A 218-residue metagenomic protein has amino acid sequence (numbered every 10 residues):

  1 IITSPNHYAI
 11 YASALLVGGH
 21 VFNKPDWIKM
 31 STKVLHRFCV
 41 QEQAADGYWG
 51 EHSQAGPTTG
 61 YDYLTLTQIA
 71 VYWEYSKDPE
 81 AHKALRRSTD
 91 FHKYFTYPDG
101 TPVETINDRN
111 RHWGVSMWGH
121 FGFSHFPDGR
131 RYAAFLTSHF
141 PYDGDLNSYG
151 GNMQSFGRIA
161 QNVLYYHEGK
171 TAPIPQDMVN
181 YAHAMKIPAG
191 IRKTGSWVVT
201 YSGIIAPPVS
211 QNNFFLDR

Functional and structural regions predicted by a protein language model:
I1-K83, D108-M117: Aromatic-lined, polymer-binding surfaces characteristic of secreted/periplasmic polysaccharide-degrading enzymes
D78-R218: Extended polysaccharide-engagement surfaces of secreted carbohydrate-active enzymes
